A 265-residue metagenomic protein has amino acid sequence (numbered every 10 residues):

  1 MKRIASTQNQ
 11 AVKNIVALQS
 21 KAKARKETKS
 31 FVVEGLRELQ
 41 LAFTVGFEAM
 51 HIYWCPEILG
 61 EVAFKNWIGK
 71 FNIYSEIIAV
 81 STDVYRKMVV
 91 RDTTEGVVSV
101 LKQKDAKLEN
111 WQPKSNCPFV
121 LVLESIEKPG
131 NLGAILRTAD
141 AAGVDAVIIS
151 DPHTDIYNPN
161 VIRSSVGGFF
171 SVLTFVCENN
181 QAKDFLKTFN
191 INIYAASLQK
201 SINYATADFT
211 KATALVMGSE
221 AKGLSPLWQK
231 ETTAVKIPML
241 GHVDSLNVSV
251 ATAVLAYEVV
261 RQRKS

Functional and structural regions predicted by a protein language model:
M1-K65, H153-T154: Boundary-proximal intrinsically disordered activation/regulatory segments immediately upstream of a helical core
R3-S6, E76-S81, V172-Q181: Short acidic-hydrophobic, aromatic-tinged amphipathic segments that line or gate anion-handling sites
G35, E127-A134, L246-A251: Amphipathic alpha-helical repeat scaffolds
F71-V90: A glycine-rich helix N-cap at a beta->alpha junction
V80-S81, E124, S150-D151, L173 (+1 more regions): Short beta->alpha connector loops at strand-helix junctions that form conserved, small/polar/Pro-enriched
A106-K200: RNA substrate-binding interface of SAM-dependent RNA methyltransferases
T138-A142, H153-F169, P226-S265: Structured adenosyl-cofactor binding patch, chiefly the S-adenosyl-L-methionine
Y194-D244: Active-site/ligand-binding-proximal alpha/beta "capping" segment
